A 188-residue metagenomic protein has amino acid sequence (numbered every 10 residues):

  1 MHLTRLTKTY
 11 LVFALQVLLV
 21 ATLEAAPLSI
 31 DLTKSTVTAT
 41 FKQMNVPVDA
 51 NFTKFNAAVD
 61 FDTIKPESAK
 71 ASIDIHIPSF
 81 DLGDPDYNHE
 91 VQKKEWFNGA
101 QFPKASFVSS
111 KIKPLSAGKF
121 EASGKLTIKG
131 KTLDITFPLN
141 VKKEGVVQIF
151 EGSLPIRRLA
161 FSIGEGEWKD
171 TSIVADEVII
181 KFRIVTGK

Functional and structural regions predicted by a protein language model:
M1-T7: N-terminal secretory signal peptides that target proteins for export/translocation
T4, Q16, L82-P85: Short, structured coil/loop segments at alpha-helix boundaries
Y10-T22: Bacterial N-terminal signal peptides
A25-K188: Low-complexity, acidic/polar, glycine-enriched regions of mature
